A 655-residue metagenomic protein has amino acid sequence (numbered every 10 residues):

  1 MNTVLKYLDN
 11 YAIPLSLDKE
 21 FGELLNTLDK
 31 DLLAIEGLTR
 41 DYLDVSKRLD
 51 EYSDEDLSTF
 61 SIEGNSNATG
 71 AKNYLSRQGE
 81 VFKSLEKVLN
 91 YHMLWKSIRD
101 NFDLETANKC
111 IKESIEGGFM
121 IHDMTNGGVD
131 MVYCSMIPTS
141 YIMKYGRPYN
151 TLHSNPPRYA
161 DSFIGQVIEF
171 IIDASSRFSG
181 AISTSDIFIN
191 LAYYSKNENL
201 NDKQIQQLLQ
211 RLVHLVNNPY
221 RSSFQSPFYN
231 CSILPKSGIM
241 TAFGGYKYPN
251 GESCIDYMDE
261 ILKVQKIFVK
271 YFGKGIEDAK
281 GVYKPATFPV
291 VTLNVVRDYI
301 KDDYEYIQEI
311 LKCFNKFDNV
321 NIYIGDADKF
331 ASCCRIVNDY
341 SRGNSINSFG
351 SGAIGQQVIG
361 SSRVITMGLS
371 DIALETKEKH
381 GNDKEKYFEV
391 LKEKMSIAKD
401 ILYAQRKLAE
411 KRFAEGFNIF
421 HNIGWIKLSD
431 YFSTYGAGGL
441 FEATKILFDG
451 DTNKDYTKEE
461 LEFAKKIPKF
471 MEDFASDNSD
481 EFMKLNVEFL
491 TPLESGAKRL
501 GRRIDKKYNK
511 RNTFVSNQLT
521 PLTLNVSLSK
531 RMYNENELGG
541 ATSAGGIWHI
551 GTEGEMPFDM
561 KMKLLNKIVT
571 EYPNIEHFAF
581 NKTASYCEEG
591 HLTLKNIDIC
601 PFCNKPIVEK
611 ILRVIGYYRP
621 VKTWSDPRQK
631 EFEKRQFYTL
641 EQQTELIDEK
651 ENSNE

Functional and structural regions predicted by a protein language model:
K6-S429, G450, T457-K610: Conserved catalytic cores of very large enzyme subunits
T184, I189, Y193, L369 (+7 more regions): Generic structural "secondary-structure junction" signal
N422-A443: Core structural elements
E442-G450: Well-ordered alpha-helical scaffold segments within catalytic/enzyme domains
S585-C603, E609, R613-E655: Intrinsic, low-complexity terminal and presequence regions
